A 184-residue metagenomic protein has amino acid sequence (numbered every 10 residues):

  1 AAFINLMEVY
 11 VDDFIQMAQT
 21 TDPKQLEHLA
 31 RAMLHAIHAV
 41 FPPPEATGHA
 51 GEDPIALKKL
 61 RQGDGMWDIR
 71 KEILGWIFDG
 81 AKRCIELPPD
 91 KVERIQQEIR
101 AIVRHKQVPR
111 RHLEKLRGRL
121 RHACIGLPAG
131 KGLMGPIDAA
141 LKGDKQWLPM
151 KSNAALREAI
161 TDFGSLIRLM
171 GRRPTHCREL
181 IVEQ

Functional and structural regions predicted by a protein language model:
A1-Q184: Nucleic-acid-interacting cores, centered on viral/eukaryotic replication and modification enzymes
